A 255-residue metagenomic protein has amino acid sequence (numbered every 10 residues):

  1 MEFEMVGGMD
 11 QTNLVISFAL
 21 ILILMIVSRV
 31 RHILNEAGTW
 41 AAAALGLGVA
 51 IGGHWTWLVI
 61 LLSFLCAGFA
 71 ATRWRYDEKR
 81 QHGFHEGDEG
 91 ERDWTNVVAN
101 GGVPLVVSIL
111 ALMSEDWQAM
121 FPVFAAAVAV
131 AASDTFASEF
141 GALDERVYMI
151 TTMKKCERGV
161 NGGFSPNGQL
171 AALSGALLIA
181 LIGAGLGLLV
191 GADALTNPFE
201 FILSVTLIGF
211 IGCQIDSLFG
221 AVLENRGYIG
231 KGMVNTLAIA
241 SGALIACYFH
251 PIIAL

Functional and structural regions predicted by a protein language model:
M1-A137, G141-L255: Hydrophobic alpha-helical transmembrane segments
